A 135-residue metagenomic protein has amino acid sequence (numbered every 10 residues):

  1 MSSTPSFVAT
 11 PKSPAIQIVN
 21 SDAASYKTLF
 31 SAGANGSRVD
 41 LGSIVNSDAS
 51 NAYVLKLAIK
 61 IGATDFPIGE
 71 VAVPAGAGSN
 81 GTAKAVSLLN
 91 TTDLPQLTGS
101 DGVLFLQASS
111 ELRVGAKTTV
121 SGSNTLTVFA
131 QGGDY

Functional and structural regions predicted by a protein language model:
M1-G36, F105-Y135: C-terminal interaction-tip segments
S25-T28, L41, T92-S100: Short structured motifs
S31-A32, I44-A49: Asparagine-centered strand-capping/turn motif at beta-strand->loop junctions
S37-R38, S50-V54: Short acidic/proline- and small/hydrophobic-mixed sequence motifs that coincide with surface turns and coil-to-beta
R38, A72, V103-F105: Residue-level "contact hotspot" at macromolecular interaction interfaces
L41-V45, L112-V114: Buried hydrophobic-core signal for structured, non-transmembrane domains
D48-S50, G62, V120: Acidic glycine-/aspartate-rich tracts in secreted/extracellular proteins
K56-T98: Terminal beta-strand-rich extracellular "head" domains that mediate receptor/glycan or other ligand binding
